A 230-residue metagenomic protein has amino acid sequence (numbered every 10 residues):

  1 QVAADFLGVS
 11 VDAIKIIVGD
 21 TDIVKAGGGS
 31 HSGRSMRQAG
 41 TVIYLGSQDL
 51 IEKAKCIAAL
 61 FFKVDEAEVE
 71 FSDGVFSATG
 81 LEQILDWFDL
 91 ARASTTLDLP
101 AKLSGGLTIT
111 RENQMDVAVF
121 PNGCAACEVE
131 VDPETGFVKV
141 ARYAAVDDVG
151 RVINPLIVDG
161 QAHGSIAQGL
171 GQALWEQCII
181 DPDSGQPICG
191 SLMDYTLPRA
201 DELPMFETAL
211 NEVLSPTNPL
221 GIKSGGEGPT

Functional and structural regions predicted by a protein language model:
V2-T230: C-terminal catalytic domains of large/alpha subunits in multi-subunit enzymes
